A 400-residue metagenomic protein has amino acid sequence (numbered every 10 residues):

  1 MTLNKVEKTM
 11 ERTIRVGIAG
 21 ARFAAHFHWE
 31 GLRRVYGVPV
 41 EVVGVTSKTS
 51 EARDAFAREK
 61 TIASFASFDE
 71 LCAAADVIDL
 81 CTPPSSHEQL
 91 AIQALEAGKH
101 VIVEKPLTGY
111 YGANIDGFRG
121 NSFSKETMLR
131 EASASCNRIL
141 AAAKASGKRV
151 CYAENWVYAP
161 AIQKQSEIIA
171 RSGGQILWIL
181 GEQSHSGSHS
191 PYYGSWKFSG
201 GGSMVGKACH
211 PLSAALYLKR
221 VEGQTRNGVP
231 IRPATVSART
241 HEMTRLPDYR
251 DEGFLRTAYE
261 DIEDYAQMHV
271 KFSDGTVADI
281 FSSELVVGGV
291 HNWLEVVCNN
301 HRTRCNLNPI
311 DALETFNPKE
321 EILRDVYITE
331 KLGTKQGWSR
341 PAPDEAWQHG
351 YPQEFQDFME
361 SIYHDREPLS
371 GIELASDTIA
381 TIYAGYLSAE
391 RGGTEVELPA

Functional and structural regions predicted by a protein language model:
T2-K60: N-terminal Rossmann-like dinucleotide-binding module
T2-T9, T13, I18, A57 (+4 more regions): C-terminal helix-rich "cap/oligomerization" subdomain common to oxidoreductases
I62-A74: Short acidic low-complexity segments
L71-Q89, I102: Rossmann-like NAD(P)-binding element
E88-E154: Beta-strand-loop-alpha-helix segment that lines the small-molecule cofactor/substrate pocket of alpha/beta enzymes
S146, A153-P191: Rossmann-like NAD(P)H-binding beta-loop-alpha module
N155, R245-Y259, Q267, L294-E373 (+1 more regions): C-terminal glycine/acidic-rich active-site capping loop/insertion
S190-V277, S282-G289, E373: Rossmann-like dinucleotide-binding domain that binds NAD(P)(H)
